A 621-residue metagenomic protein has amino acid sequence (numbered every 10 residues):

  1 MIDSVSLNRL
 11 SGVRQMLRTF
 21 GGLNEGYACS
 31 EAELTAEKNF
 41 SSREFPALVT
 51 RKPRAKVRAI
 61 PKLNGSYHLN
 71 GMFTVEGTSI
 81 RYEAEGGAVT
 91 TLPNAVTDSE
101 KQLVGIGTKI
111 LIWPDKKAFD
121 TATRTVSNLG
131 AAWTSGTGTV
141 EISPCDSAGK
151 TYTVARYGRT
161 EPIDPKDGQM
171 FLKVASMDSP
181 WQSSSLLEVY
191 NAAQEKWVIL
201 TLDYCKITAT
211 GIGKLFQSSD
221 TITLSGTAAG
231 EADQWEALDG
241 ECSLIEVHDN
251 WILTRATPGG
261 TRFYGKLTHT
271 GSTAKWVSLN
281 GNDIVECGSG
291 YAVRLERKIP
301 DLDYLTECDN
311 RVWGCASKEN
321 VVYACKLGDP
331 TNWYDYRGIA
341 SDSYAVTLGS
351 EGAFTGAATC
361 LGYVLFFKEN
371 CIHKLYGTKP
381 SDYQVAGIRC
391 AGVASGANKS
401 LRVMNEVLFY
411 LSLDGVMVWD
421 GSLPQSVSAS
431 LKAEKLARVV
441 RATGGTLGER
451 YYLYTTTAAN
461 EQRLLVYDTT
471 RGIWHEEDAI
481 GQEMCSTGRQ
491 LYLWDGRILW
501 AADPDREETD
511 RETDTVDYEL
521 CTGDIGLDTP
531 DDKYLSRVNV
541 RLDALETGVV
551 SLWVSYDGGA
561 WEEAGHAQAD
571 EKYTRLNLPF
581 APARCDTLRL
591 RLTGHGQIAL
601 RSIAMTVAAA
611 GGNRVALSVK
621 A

Functional and structural regions predicted by a protein language model:
M1-N70, G392-G396, V403-V407, D414-A621: Beta-sheet repeat architectures centered on beta-propellers
M1-S218, G230-E236: Extended assembly-interface regions of large multimeric machines
N8, L129-G130, Y190-D220, S225-I299: Small/polar beta-strand repeat architecture
P53, E296-T443: Beta-propeller and closely related beta-pinwheel folds
S66, L103-V104, L305, A357 (+2 more regions): Hydrophobic core register within WD40 beta-propeller blades
M72-T74, T108-I112, P162-V189, S219-S225 (+7 more regions): Short hydrophobic/aromatic-rich beta-strand motifs
E76-G77, I106-G107, W113-D115, S183 (+12 more regions): Short loop/turn segments that connect beta-strands within the blades of beta-propeller domains, predominantly WD40
S79-T91, F119-A131, V322-S343, L375-Y383 (+3 more regions): Surface-exposed loop/turn elements that mediate protein-protein interactions on large endomembrane-trafficking
